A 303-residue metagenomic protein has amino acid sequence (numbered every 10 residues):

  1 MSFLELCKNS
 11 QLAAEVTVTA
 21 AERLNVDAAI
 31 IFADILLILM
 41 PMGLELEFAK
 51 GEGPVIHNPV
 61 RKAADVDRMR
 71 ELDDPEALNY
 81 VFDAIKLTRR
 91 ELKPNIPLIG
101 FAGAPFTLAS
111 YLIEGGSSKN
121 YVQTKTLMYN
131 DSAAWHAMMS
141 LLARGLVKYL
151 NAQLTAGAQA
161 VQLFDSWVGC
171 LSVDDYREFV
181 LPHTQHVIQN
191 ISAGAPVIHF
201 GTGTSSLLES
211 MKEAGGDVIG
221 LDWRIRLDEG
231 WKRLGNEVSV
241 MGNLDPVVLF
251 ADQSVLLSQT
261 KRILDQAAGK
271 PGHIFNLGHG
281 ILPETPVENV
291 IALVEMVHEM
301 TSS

Functional and structural regions predicted by a protein language model:
M1-K50, L181, Q185, L264-D265 (+2 more regions): N-terminal basic, low-complexity leaders that serve as flexible interaction/assembly modules and, when applicable, as
S2, A64-D73, M128-A137: Short glycine/proline- and acidic residue-enriched helix-loop micro-motifs that form flexible lids or anion-recognition
F3, C7, Q11, D67-L78 (+1 more regions): Short gly/ser-rich anion-binding loops that grip negatively charged ligand groups
A28, I56-N58, P97-I99: Short, flexible active-site-proximal loops enriched in glycine and acidic residues
A28-K50, V60-R61, D67-D74, A158-Y176 (+2 more regions): Glycine-rich, proline-tolerant flexible connector loops at the mouths of alpha/beta enzymes
E45-E52, E114-K119: A glycine- and small-aliphatic-rich helix-loop capping segment at beta-alpha/alpha-beta transitions that lines
G51-E91: A gly/proline- and charged-residue-enriched helix-loop-helix capping module
A77-S303: Active-site loop segments of alpha/beta catalytic cores
